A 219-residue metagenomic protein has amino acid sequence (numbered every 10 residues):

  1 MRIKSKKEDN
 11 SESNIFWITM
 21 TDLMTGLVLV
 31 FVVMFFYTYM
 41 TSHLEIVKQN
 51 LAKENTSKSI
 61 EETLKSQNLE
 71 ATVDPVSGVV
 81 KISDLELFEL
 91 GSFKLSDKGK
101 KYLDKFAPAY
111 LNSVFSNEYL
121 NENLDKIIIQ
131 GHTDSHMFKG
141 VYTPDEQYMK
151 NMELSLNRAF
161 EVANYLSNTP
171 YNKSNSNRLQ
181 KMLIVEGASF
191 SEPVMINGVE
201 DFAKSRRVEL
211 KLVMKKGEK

Functional and structural regions predicted by a protein language model:
M1-E70, P75: Short terminal targeting/anchoring segments
A52, T56, K98-Y102, L154 (+1 more regions): Short amphipathic alpha-helical segments
S66, P75-S77, S83, L90 (+3 more regions): Extracytoplasmic
E70-T72, V79-L85, K126-Q130, I184-E186 (+1 more regions): Soluble periplasmic/extracytoplasmic beta-strand elements of cell-envelope proteins
A71, S116-N121, S174-S176, V199-E200: Surface-exposed acidic, glycine-flexible loop patches that form ligand/cofactor-binding and adhesion interfaces
V76-A107, H136-N151: Short, solvent-exposed beta-strand/turn patches at coil↔beta or beta↔helix junctions that act as interaction loops
F88, S92-Q130, A163-N168, L210 (+1 more regions): Periplasmic peptidoglycan-binding/anchoring modules of Gram-negative envelope and division proteins
D97, H132-G217: Periplasmic OmpA-like peptidoglycan-binding domain that tethers envelope proteins to the cell wall
